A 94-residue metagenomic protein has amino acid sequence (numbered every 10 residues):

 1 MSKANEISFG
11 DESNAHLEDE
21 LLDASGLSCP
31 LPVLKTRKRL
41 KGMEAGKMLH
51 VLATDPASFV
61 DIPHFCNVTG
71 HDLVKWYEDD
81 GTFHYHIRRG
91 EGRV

Functional and structural regions predicted by a protein language model:
S2-K38: N-terminal first-folded block
E6, E12-A15, P56, I62 (+1 more regions): Short linear motifs in intrinsically disordered/low-complexity regions
D19, G46-H50, T82-H84: Intrinsic-disorder/low-complexity, polar/charged segments enriched in Ser/Thr/Lys/Arg/Asp/Glu/Gln
A24-E78: Amphipathic, hydrophobic secondary-structure cores in small proteins
H84-V94: Core SAM-dependent methyltransferase catalytic element
